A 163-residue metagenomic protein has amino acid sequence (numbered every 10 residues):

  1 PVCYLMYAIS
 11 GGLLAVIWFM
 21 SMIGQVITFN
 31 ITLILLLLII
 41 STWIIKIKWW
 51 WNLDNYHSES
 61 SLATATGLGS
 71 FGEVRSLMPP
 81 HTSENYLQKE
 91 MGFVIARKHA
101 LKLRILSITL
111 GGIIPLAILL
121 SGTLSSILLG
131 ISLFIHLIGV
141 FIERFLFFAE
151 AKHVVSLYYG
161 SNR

Functional and structural regions predicted by a protein language model:
P1-V140: Long, contiguous internal "core" modules enriched in hydrophobic/ aromatic residues
L128-R163: C-terminal structured interaction module
